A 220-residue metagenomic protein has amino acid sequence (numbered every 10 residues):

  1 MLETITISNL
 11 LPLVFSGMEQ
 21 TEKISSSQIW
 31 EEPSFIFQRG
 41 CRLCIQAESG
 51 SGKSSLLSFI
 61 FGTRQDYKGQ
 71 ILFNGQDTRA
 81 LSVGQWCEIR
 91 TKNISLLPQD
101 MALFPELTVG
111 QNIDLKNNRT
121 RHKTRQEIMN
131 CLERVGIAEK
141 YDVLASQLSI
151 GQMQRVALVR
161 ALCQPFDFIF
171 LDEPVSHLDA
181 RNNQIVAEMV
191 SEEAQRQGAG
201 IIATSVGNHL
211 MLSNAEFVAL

Functional and structural regions predicted by a protein language model:
F61: Helix-to-loop junction immediately C-terminal to a conserved catalytic motif
G69-T78: Conserved ABC transporter NBD signature motif
T78-S95: ABC ATPase NBD coupling module
D100, E106-R119: Q-loop/switch helix immediately C-terminal to the Walker
R125-K140: Conserved ABC ATPase "signature" region
L144-L148, Q152: Conserved ABC ATPase signature
I169-E173: Catalytic Walker B motif of ABC-type/P-loop ATPase nucleotide-binding domains
